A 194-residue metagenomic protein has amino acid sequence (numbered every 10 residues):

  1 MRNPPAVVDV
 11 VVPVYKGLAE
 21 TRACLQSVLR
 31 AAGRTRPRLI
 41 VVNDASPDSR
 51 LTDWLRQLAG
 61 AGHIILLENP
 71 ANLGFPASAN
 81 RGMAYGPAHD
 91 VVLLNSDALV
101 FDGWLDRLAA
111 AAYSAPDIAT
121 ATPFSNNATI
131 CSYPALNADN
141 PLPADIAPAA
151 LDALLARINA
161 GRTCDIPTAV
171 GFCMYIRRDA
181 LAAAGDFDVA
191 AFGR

Functional and structural regions predicted by a protein language model:
V7-D9, R38: Cell-envelope/extracellular polymer assembly enzymes that use nucleotide-activated donors
V12-A23, A45: Active-site beta-to-alpha loop of glycosyltransferases that engages the nucleotide-sugar donor
Q26-R36: Short, acidic, metal-binding catalytic loop of nucleotide-sugar glycosyltransferases
N43-T52, A71: A conserved acidic beta->alpha catalytic loop
N69-G86: Glycine-rich, basic loop-to-helix element that forms the pyrophosphate-binding segment of sugar-nucleotide handling
P76-A77, N127, N140-D179: A recurrent flexible, glycine/aromatic-enriched loop bordering the glycosyltransferase active site that acts as
V91: Short aromatic/hydrophobic "clamp" motif used to bind/position activated sugar donors
L99-D139: Conserved donor NDP-sugar-binding/catalytic core segment of glycosyltransferases
